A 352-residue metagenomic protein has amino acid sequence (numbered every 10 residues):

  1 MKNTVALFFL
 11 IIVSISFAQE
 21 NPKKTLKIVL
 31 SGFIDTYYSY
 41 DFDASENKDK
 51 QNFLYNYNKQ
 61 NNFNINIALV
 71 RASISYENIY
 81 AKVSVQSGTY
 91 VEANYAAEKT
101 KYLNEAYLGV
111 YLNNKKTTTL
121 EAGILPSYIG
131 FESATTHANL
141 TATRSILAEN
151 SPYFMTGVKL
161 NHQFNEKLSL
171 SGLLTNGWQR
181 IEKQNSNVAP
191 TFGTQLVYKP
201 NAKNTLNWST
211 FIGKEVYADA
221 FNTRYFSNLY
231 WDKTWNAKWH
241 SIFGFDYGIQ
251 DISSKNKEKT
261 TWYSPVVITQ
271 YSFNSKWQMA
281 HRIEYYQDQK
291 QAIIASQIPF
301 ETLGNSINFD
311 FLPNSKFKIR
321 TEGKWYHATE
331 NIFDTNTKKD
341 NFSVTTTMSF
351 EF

Functional and structural regions predicted by a protein language model:
M1-P22: Bacterial Sec-dependent N-terminal signal peptides
F9, G177, Y326: Flexible loop residues that form catalytic and substrate-binding hotspots at small-molecule/glycan-binding clefts
K23-A44, Y55-Q179, V188, V197-N201 (+3 more regions): Outer membrane beta-barrel
S45-D49: Short glycine-rich His-centered loop
L54-Y57, V91-A96, S133, N204-T210 (+1 more regions): Outer-membrane beta-barrel pore domains
N66-V70, L103-L108, F154-V158, P190-T194 (+4 more regions): Hydrophobic, lipid-facing positions within transmembrane beta-strands of outer-membrane proteins
P152, Q184-T191, P200, D219-F226: Short, contiguous, pocket-lining structural segments that sit at or immediately flank catalytic/ligand-binding sites
Q179-R180, E215: Active-site environment of divalent metal-dependent phosphoester hydrolases
